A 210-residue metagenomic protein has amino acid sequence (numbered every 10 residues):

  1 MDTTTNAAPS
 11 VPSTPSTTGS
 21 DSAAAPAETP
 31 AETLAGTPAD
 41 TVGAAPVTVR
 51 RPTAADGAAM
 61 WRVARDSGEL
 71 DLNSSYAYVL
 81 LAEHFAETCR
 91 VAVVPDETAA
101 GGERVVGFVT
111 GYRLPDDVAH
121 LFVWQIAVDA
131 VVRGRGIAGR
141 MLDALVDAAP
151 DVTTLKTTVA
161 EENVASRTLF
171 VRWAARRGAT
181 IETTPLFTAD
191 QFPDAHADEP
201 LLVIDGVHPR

Functional and structural regions predicted by a protein language model:
V47-M60: A short beta-loop-alpha structural element at the N-terminal edge of CoA-dependent acyl/N-acetyltransferase catalytic
R65-T98: Active-site rim helix/loop that mediates acceptor-substrate recognition in acyltransferases
V91, E103-R113, H120-F122, A127: Conserved beta-strand in the GNAT
Q125-R133, V159-E161: A short, internal acetyl-CoA/4′-phosphopantetheine-binding micro-motif in the GNAT/acyltransferase core
V128, G134-D147, T168, R172: Conserved acetyl-CoA-binding loop-helix of GNAT-fold acetyltransferases
G139, E161-T184: Conserved active-site alpha-helix within GNAT-family acetyltransferase domains
A149-E161: Conserved GNAT acetyl-CoA-binding A-motif
R177-R210: C-terminal "cap" of GNAT-fold acetyltransferases
